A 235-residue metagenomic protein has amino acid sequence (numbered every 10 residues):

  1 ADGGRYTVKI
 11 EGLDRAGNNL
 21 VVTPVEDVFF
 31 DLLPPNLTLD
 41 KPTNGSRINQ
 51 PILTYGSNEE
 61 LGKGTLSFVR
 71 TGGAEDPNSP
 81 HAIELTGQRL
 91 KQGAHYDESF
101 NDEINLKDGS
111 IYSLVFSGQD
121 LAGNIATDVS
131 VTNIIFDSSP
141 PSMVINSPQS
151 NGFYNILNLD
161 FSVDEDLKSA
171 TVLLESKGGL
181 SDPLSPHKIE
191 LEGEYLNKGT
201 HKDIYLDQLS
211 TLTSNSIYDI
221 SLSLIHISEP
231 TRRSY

Functional and structural regions predicted by a protein language model:
A1, R89-F100, Y195-L206: Aromatic sugar-binding surface patches on proteins that engage polysaccharides or sugar-phosphate polymers
A1-R5, D102-I111, Q208-D219: Surface-exposed, short loops/turns at beta-strand junctions within beta-sandwich domains
I10-G12, F116-G118, L222-L224: Conserved structural position at the C-terminal beta-strand of extracellular beta-sandwich adhesion modules
N19-F30, I125-F136, R232: Terminal edge beta-strands and adjacent linker/stalk segments of extracellular immunoglobulin-superfamily beta-sandwich
L33-D40, S139-N146: Proline-enriched interdomain boundary motifs that mark the N-terminal boundary and often initiate the first structured
N49-L53, N155-L159: Structural beta-strand segments of beta-rich domains
S57-S79, V163-S185: Solvent-exposed loop/turn segments flanking beta-strands in beta-repeat/beta-sandwich domains
I225-Y235: Single conserved hydrophobic/aromatic residue that forms the stacking wall/gate of nucleotide- or nucleobase-binding
